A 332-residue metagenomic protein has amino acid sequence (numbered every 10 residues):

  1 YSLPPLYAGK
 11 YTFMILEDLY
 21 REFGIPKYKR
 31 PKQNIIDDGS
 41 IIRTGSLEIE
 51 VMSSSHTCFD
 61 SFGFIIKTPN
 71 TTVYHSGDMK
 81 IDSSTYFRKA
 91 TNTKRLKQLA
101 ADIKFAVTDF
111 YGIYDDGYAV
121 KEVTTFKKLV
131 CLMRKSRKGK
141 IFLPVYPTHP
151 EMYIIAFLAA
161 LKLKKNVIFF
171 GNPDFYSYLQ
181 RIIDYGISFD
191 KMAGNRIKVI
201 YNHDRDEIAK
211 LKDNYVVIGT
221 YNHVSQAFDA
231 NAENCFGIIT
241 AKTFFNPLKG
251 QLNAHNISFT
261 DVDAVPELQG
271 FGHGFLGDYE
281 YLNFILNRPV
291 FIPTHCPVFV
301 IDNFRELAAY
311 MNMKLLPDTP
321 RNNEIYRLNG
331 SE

Functional and structural regions predicted by a protein language model:
Y1-K162, N166-F170, Y176-S177, I183-M192: His/Asp/Glu-rich metal-coordinating catalytic cores of metallo-dependent phosphodiesterases/hydrolases acting on
S2, Q98-A101, F228-N234, N283-N287: Short, conserved loop/helix-junction motifs that constitute active-site signature segments in enzyme catalytic cores
D38-I42, N234, D318-Y326: Glycine-centered loop/turn motifs
G45-S54, I66, F157, I182-Y185 (+3 more regions): Short, surface-exposed amphipathic charged segments that create phosphate/polyanion-binding patches used for binding
C58, F236-I238, T243-H273: Mobile, glycine- and charge-enriched loop segments and immediately flanking short secondary-structure elements within
K80-D82, Y111, T243-F244, V265-E267 (+1 more regions): Catalytic metal-binding/acid-base residues of hydrolase active sites
Y114-I238, F245-P247, H255, D278 (+5 more regions): Hard-cation-handling environments
F259-G330: Internal alpha/beta domain cores that form substrate/cofactor-binding pockets in large enzymes and binding proteins
